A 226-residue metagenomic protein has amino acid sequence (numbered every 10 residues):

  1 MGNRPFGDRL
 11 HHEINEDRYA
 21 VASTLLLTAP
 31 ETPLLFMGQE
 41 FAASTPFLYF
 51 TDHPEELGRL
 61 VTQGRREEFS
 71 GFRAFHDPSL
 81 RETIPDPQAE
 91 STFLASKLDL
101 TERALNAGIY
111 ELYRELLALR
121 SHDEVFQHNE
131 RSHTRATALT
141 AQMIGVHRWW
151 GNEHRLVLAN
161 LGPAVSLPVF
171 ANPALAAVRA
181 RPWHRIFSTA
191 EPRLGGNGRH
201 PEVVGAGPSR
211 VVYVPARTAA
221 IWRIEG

Functional and structural regions predicted by a protein language model:
M1-E202, V214-P215: Loop/helix patches that line or flank the sugar-binding groove of alpha-linked glycan CAZymes
R199-G226: C-terminal beta-strand-rich structural cap/linker in extracellular carbohydrate-active enzymes
